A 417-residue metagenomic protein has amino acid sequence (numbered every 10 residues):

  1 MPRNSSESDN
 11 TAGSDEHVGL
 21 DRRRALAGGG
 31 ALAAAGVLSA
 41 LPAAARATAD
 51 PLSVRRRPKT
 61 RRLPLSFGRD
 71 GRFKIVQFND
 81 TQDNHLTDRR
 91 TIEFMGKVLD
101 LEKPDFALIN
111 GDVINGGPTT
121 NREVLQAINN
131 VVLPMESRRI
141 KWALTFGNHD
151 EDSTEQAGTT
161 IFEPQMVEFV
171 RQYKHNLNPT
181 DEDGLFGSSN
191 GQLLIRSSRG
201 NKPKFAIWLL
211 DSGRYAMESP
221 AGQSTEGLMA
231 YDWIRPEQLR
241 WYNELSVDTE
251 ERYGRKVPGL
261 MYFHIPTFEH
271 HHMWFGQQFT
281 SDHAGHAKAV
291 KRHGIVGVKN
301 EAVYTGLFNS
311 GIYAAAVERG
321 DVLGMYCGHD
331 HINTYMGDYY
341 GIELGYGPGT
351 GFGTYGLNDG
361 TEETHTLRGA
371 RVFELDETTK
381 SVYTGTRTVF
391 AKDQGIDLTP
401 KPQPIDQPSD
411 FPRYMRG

Functional and structural regions predicted by a protein language model:
M1-L20: N-terminal secretory signal peptides
H17-A27, A33-R55, K59: N-terminal twin-arginine translocation
T48-V132: N-terminal active-site segment of His-dependent metallophosphoesterases
L52-S53, R61-P64, I195-R196, Y304 (+2 more regions): Binuclear metal-dependent phosphoesterase catalytic core
V54-L63, A127-G254, A370-E374: Extended active-site neighborhood of metal-dependent phosphoesterases/phosphodiesterases
Q77-N79, A107-D112, A143-G147, Y262-F263 (+4 more regions): Active-site neighborhood of phospho(di)ester-bond hydrolases with catalytic His/Asp-centered motifs
N84-L86, N115-P118, L144-Q156, Y215-E218 (+4 more regions): Active-site environment of divalent metal-dependent phosphoester hydrolases
A206-L209, G222-G328: His/acidic metal-ligating clusters that form di-metal
